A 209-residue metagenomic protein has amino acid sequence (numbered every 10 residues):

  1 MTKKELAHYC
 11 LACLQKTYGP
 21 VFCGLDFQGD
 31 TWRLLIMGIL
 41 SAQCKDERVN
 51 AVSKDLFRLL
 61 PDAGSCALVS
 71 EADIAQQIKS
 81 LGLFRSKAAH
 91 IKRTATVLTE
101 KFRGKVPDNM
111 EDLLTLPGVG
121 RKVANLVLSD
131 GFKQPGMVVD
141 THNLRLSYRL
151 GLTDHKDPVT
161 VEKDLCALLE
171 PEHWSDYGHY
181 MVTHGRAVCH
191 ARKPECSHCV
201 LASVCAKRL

Functional and structural regions predicted by a protein language model:
T2-L209: Catalytic cores of DNA base-excision repair glycosylases
